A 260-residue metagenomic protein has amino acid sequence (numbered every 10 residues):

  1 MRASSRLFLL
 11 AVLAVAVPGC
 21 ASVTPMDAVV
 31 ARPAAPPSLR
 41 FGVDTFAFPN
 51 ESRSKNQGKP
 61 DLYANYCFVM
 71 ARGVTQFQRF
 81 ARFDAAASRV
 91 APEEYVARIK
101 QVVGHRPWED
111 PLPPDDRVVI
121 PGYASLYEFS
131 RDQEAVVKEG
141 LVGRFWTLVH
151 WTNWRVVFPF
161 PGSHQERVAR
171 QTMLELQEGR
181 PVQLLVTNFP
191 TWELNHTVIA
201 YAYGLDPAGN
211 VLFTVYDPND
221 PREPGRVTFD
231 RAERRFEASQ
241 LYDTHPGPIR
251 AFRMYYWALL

Functional and structural regions predicted by a protein language model:
M1-L9: Bacterial N-terminal signal peptides that target proteins for export
P18-G19: C-terminal motif of bacterial Sec signal peptides marking the signal peptidase cleavage site
S22-A28, T191-N195, G204-L260: Cys-His-centered catalytic/binding microenvironment captured across papain-like cysteine peptidases and homologous
R32-G162: Cysteine-nucleophile protease catalytic domains, especially the papain-like/related folds used in DUB/UBL proteases
N153-R170, M254-L259: Exposed acidic/polar residues on beta-strands and adjacent loops within beta-sheet cores, strongest in beta-propeller
P161-P207: Active-site-adjacent substructure of cysteine-protease-like catalytic cores
